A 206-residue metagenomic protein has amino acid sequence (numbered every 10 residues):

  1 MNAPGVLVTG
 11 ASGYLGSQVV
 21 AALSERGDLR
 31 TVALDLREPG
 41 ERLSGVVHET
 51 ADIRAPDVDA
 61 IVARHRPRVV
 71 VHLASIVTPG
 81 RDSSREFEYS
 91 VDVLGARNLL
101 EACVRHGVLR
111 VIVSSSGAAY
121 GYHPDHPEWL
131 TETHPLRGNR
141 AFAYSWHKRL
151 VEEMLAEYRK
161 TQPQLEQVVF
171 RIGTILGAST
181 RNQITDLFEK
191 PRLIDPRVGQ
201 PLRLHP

Functional and structural regions predicted by a protein language model:
A3-R26: N-terminal Rossmann NAD(P)H-binding glycine-rich loop of SDR-like oxidoreductase domains
D28-E38: Conserved glycine-rich Rossmann-like NAD(P)H-binding loop of the short-chain dehydrogenase/reductase
L43-A55: Rossmann-fold cofactor-recognition segment
I53-L94, A102-R105, Y122: NAD(P)H-binding glycine-rich loop region in Rossmannoid oxidoreductase-like domains and their noncatalytic homologs
R97-Y144: Conserved Rossmann-fold NAD(P)-dependent oxidoreductase catalytic core, especially the SDR/UDP-sugar
R140-V168: Active-site Tyr-X1-5-Lys
R159-P206: NAD(P)-dependent short-chain dehydrogenase/reductase
